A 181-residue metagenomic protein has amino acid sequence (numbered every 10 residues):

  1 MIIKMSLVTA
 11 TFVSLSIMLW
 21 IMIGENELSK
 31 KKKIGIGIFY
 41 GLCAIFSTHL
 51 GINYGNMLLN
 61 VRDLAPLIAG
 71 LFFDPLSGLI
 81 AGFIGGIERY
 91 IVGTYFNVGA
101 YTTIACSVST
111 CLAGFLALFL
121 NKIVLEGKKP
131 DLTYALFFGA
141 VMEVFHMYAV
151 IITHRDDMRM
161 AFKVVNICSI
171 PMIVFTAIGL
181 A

Functional and structural regions predicted by a protein language model:
M1-M18, I34-G37, T48-D63, G93-A181: Membrane-embedded alpha-helical hairpins and interfacial helices in multi-pass inner-membrane proteins
I21-L28: N-terminal membrane-insertion alpha helix
L28-K30, L50, P75: Recognition helices and adjacent regulatory flanks at domain boundaries
K30-C43: Loop-to-helix transition at the N-terminal end of transmembrane alpha-helices
Y40-T48, A81-R89: Small-polar-interrupted transmembrane alpha-helices in polytopic inner-membrane proteins
R62-I80: Generic transmembrane alpha-helix motif of multi-pass integral membrane proteins
F73-D74, E88-G93: Interfacial segments of multi-pass membrane proteins
G78, G82, G86, L118-N121: Hydrophobic alpha-helical segments of integral membrane proteins
